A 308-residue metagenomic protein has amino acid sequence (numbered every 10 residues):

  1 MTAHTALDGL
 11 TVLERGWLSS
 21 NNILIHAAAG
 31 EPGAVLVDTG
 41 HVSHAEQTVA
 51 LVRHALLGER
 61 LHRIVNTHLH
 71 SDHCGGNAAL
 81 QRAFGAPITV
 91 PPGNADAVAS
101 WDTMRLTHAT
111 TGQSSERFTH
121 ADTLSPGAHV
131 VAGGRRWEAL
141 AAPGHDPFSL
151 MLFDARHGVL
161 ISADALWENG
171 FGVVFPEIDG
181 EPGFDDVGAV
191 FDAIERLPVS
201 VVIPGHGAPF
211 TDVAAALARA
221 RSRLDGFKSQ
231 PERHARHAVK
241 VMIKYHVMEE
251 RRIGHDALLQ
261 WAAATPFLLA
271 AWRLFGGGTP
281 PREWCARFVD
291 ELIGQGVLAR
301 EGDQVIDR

Functional and structural regions predicted by a protein language model:
T2-E59, M151-D164, E168: Conserved beta-strand hairpin/beta-sheet module of binuclear metal-dependent hydrolase folds, prominently
H4-L10, H108-G112, G133-R135: Short Pro/Gly-enriched beta-strand edge/turn motifs at strand-loop
I25, D38, H68, L80 (+5 more regions): Divalent metal-coordination and catalytic microenvironments
G33, R63, A86, G158-V159 (+1 more regions): The start of beta-strands in P-loop NTPase/AAA+ ATPase cores
H41-A132: Active-site HxH/HxHxD metal-binding segment of metal-dependent hydrolases
H41-S43, R136-P143, P147-P231: Metallo-beta-lactamase
H44, D122, P182-D186, P280-W284: Soluble or luminal CAZymes and related metallo-dependent hydrolases
A235-R308: C-terminal regulatory/interaction regions
